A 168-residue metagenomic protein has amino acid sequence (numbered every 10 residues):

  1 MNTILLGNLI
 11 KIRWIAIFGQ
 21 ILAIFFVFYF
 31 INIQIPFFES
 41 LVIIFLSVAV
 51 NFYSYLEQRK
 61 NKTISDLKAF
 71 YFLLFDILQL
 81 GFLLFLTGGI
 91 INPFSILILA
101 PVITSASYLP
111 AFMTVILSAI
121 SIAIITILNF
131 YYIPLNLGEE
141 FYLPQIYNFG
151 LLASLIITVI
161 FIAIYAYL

Functional and structural regions predicted by a protein language model:
M1-L5: Short, Lys/Arg-rich, polar N-terminal cytosolic tail immediately upstream of the first transmembrane signal-anchor
L6, F18, L22-I44, N61-A69 (+1 more regions): Alpha-helical transmembrane segments and their interfaces in multipass membrane proteins
I17-I21, L74-Q79: Core segments of transmembrane alpha-helices that mediate helix-helix packing or line hydrophobic substrate/ligand
I21-F25, F52, G81-F85, I103-T104 (+1 more regions): Alpha-helical transmembrane segments of multipass membrane proteins
I44-A49, L74-L78, P93-P101, F149-I157: Membrane-embedded alpha-helical segments of multi-pass membrane proteins, especially the transmembrane helices
S47-K62: Canonical alpha-helical transmembrane segments
L78-I90, I96-I116: Generic transmembrane alpha-helix motif of multi-pass integral membrane proteins
